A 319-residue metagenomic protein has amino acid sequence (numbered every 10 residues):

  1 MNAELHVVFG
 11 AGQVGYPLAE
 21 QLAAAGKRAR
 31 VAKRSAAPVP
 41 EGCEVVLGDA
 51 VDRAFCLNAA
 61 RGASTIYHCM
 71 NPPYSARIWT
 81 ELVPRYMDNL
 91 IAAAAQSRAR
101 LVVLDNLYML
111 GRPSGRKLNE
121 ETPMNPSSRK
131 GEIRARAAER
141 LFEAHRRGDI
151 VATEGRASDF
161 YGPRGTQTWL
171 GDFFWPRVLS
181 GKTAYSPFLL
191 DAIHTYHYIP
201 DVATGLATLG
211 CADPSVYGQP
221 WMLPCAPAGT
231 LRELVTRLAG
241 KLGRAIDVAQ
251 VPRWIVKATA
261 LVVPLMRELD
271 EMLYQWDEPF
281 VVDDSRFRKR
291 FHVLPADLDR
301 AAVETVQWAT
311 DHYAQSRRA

Functional and structural regions predicted by a protein language model:
H6-G10: Conserved N-terminal Rossmann-fold NAD(P)-binding element of oxidoreductases
G15-Y16: N-terminal Rossmann-fold NAD(P) dinucleotide-binding loop
R30, D88-R136: Conserved Rossmann-fold NAD(P)-dependent oxidoreductase catalytic core, especially the SDR/UDP-sugar
A37-S97: NAD(P)H-binding glycine-rich loop region in Rossmannoid oxidoreductase-like domains and their noncatalytic homologs
N106, E139-R164: Conserved beta-loop-beta element that borders a ligand/cofactor-binding pocket
R129, S158-T168, F188-P200, G210 (+1 more regions): Glycine-rich "substrate-gating" loop/helix at the edge of Rossmann-like oxidoreductase active sites
P176-H197, T208, P214-S215: A conserved pocket-lining segment of Rossmann-fold NAD(P)-dependent short-chain dehydrogenase/reductase
G205-L269, D284, A296-A319: Mid/C-terminal beta-alpha module of Rossmann-like enzyme folds, strongest in SDR-family dehydrogenases/epimerases
